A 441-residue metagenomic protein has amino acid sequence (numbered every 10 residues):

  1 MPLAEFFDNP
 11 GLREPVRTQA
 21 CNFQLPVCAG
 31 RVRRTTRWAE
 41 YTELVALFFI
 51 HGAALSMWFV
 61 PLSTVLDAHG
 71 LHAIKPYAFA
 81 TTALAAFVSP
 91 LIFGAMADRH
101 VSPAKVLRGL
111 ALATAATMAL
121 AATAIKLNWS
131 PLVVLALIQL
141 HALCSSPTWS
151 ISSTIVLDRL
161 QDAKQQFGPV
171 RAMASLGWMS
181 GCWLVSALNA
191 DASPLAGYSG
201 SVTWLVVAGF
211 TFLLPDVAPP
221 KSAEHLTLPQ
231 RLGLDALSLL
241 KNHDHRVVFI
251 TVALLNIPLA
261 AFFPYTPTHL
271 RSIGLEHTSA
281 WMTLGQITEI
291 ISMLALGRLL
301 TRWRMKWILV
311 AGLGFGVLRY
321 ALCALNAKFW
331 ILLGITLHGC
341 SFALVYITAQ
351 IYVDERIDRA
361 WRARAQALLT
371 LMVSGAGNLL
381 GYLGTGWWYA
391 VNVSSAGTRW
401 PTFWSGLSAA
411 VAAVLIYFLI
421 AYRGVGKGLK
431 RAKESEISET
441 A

Functional and structural regions predicted by a protein language model:
C28-W38, P215-F249: Juxtamembrane intracellular "pre-TM" segments in multi-pass secondary transporters
R33-L84, D244-M282: Helix-loop boundary and gating motifs at the non-cytosolic
F49, S130-S150, I155, A253 (+1 more regions): Hydrophobic core of transmembrane alpha-helices in multi-pass small-molecule transporters, especially MFS/SLC-type
L62, S146-Q161, L344-D358: Intracellular juxtamembrane helix-capping segments at the cytosolic ends of symmetry-related transmembrane helices
V88-S102, N189, S292-M305, Y389: Helix-to-loop junctions at the C-terminal end of transmembrane segments in multipass secondary transporters
L112-N128, G314-A327: C-terminal ends and interior cores of transmembrane alpha-helices in multi-pass membrane transporters/permeases
A121-I125, V206-D216, S405-A441: Multi-pass alpha-helical transporter architecture, strongest for 12-TM Major Facilitator/SLC carriers used
A187-T203, G386-V411: A membrane-interface helix-boundary motif in multi-pass transporters
